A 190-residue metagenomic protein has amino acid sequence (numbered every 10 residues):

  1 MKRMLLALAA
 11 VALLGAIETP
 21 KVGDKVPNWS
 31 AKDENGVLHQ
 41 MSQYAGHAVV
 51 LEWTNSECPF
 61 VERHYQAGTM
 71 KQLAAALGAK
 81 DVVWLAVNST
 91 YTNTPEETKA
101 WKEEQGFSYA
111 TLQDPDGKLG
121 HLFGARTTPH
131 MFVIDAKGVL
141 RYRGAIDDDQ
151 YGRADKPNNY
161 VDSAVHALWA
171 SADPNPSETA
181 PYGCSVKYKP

Functional and structural regions predicted by a protein language model:
M4-L13: Sec-dependent N-terminal signal peptides
A16-M41, W53: N-terminal "domain-start" segment that seeds a small globular fold
Q40-E62, V165: Short active-site neighborhood of thiol/selenol oxidoreductases, capturing the structured segment around
G46-V49, A79-V83, F107-Y109, A136-V139: Loop/turn elements at helix/coil->beta-strand transitions in domains of secreted/extracellular proteins
N55-A67, Y91-T92, M131, G183-K187: Short, thiol/selenol-centered motifs that function as redox-active sites or metal-ligating centers
V61-Q105, Q113-L122: Structural microenvironment flanking redox-active thiols in thiol-disulfide oxidoreductases
W101-D135, L140-R143: Short, internal strand/loop/helix patches that form the active-site neighborhood or redox-interaction surface
V133-P190: Thiol-/selenol-based redox modules, centered on thioredoxin-like and closely related oxidoreductase domains
